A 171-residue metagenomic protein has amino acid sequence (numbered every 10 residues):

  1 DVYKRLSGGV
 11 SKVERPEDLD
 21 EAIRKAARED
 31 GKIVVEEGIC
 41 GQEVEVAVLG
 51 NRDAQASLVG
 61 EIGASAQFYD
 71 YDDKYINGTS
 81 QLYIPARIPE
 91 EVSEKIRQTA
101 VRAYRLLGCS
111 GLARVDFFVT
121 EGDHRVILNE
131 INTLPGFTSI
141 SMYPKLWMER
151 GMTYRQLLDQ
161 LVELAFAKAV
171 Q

Functional and structural regions predicted by a protein language model:
D1-Y3: Conserved small/polar residues in nucleotide/adenosyl-binding loops
R5, Q81-Y83, T138-Y143: Short small-residue beta-strand/loop micro-motif enriched in glycine and branched aliphatics
R5-L6, G38, G108, T133: Generic detector of intrinsically disordered, low-complexity, polar/charged segments
L6-V13: Flexible, glycine/proline-enriched loop segments at strand-loop-helix junctions that form or flank small-ligand binding
V10, E45, L146: Short aromatic/hydrophobic contact patches that present stacked aromatics for nucleic-acid/ligand binding
V13-E14, Y83, S141, Q156: Basic, gly/Ser/Thr/Pro-rich low-complexity segments located predominantly at protein N termini
E14-Q98, H124-I127: Phosphate-binding site of ATP-dependent enzymes
P89-Q171: ATP-dependent carboxylate activation and anion-phosphoryl transfer catalytic cores that bind Mg-ATP to form
